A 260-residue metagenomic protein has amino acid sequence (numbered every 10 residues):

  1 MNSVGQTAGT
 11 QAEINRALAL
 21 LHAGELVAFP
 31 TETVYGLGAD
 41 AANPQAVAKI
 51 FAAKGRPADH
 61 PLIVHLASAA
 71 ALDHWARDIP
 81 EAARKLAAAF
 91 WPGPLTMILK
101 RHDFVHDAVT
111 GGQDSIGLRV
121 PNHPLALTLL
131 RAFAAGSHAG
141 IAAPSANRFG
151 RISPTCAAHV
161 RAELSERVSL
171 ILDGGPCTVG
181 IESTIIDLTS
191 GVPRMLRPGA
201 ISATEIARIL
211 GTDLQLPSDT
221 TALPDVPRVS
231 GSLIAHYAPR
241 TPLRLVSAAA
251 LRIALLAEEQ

Functional and structural regions predicted by a protein language model:
M1-Q260: Active-site-adjacent structural elements in enzyme catalytic cores
